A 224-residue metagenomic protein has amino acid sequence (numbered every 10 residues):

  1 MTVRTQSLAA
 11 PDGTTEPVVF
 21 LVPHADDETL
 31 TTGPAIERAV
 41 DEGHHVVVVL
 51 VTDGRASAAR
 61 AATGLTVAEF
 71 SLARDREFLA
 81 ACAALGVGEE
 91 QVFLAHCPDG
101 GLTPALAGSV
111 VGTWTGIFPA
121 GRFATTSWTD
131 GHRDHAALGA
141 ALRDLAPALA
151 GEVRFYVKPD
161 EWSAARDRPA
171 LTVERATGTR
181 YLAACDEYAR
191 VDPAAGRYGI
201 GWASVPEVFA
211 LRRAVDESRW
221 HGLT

Functional and structural regions predicted by a protein language model:
M1-A150, A184, G199: Active-site beta-strand->loop->alpha-helix modules in alpha/beta enzyme cores, enriched in Gly/His/Asp(Glu)
T2-A10, E77, A81-E90, L102 (+1 more regions): The feature marks non-catalytic terminal segments
